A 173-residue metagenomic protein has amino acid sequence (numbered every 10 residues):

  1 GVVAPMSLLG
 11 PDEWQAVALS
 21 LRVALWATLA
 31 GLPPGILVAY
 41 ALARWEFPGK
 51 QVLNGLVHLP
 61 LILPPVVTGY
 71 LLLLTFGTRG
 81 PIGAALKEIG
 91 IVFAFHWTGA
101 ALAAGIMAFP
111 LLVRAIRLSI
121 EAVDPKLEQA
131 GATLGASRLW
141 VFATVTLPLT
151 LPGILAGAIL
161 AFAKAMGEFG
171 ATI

Functional and structural regions predicted by a protein language model:
G1-P5: Short, Lys/Arg-enriched N-terminal segments with co-localized hydrophobic residues within the first ~10-30 amino acids
S7-E121, V145-G170: Membrane-water interface segments at the C-terminal ends of transmembrane alpha-helices in multi-pass inner-membrane
P48, A136-R138: Short coil/turn motifs that cap or connect alpha-helices
L59, L127-L134: Short hydrophobic faces within alpha-helices
R117-E128, R138: Membrane-helix/interface signature in polytopic inner-membrane proteins
L134-A136, P148: Glycine/proline-centered hinge or cleavage motifs at structural transition points of membrane proteins
